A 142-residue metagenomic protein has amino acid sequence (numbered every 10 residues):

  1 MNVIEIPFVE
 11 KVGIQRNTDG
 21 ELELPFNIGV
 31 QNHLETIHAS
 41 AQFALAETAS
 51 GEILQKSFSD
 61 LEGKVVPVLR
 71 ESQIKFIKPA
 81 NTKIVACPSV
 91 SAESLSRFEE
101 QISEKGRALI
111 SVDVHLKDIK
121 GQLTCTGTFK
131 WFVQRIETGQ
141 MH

Functional and structural regions predicted by a protein language model:
M1, E5-V9, T126: N-terminal intrinsically disordered, cationic/polar leader segments that include organellar targeting peptides
I6-I37, K56: Catalytic strand-loop segment that frames the active site of acyl-thioester-processing enzymes
E10-I14, R70-F76, R97-E99: Short structured motifs
D19-E23, E71, K83-V85, L109-S111 (+1 more regions): Intrinsic-disorder/low-complexity, polar/charged segments enriched in Ser/Thr/Lys/Arg/Asp/Glu/Gln
N27-Q31, T48-G51, A92-L95: Short, charged/polar surface micro-motifs in flexible loops or helix N-caps
A39, F43-E47, G51: Compact, glycine-rich, soluble single-domain proteins
I53-E93: Hydrophobic beta-strand-centered segment that forms part of the acyl-chain substrate-binding groove
N81, S91-H142: HotDog/MaoC-like acyl-thioester-processing domains
